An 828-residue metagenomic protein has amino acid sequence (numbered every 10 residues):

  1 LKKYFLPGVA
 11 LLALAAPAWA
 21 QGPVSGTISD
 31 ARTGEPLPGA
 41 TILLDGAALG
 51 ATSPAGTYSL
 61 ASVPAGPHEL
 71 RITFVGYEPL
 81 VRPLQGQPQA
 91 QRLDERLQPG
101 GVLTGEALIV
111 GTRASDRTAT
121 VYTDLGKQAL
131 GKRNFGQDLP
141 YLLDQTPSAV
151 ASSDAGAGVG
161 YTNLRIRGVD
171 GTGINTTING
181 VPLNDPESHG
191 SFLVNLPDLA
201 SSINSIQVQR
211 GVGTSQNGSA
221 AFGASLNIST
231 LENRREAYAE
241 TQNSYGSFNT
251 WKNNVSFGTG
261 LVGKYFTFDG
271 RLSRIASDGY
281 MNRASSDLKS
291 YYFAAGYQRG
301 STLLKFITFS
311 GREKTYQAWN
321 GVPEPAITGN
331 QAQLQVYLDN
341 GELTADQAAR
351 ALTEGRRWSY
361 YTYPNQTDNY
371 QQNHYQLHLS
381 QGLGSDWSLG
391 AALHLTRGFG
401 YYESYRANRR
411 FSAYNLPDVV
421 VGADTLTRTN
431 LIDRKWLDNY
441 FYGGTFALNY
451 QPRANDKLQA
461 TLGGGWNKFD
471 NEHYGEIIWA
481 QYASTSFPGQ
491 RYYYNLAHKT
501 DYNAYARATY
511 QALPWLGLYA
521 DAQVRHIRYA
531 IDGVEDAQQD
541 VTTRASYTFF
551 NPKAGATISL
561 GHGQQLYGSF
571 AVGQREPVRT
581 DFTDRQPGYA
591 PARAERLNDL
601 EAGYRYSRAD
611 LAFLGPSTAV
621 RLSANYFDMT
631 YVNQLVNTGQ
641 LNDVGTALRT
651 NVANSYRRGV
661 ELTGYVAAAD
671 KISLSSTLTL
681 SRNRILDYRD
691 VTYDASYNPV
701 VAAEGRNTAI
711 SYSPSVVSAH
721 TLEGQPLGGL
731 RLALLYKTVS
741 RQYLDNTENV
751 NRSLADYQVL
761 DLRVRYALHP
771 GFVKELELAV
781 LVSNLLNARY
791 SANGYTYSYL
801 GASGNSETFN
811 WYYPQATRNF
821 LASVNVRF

Functional and structural regions predicted by a protein language model:
Y4, G729, T738-Y743, Y766-F828: C-terminal beta-signal and adjacent terminal beta-strands/loops of Gram-negative outer-membrane beta-barrel proteins
S29, T41-D45, T73-Y77, Q87-K132 (+1 more regions): Short, acidic, small-residue-rich periplasmic hinge/interaction motif at the N-terminus of Gram-negative outer-membrane
S59-S62, P182-R210, S229: Short acidic/polar hinge/loop motifs at secondary-structure boundaries that mediate gating or recognition
P140-P182, N204: Extracytoplasmic beta-strand/coil segments of soluble accessory domains associated with Gram-negative outer-membrane
Y238, Y245-A276, M281-N320, E324-G329 (+1 more regions): Transmembrane beta-barrel wall of Gram-negative outer-membrane proteins
N369-N408, S412-D536, S559-G561, L566-S569 (+3 more regions): Face-selective signature of the C-terminal outer-membrane beta-barrel domain
S388-H394, S559, Q565-A571, A594-R658 (+3 more regions): Membrane-embedded beta-barrel scaffold of Gram-negative outer-membrane proteins
P514, P616-T630, T650-N746, N825: Gram-negative outer-membrane beta-barrel transporters
